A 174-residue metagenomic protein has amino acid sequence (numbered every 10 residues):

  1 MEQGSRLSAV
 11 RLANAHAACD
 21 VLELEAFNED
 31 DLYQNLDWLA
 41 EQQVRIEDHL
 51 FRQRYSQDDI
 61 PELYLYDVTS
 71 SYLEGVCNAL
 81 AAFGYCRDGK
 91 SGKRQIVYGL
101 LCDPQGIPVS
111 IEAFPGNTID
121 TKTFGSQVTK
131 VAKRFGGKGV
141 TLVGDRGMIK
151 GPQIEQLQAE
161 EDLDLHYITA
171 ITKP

Functional and structural regions predicted by a protein language model:
M1-P174: Anion-binding and metal-coordination hotspots
